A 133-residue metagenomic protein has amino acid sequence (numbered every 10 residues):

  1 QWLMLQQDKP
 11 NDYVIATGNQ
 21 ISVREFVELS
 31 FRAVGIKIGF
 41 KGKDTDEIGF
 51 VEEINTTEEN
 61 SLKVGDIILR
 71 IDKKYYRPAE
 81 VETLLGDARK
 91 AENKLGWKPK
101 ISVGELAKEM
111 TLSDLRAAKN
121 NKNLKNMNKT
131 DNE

Functional and structural regions predicted by a protein language model:
Q1-E133: C-terminal substrate-binding subdomain of Rossmann-fold SDR/epimerase-dehydratase oxidoreductases
